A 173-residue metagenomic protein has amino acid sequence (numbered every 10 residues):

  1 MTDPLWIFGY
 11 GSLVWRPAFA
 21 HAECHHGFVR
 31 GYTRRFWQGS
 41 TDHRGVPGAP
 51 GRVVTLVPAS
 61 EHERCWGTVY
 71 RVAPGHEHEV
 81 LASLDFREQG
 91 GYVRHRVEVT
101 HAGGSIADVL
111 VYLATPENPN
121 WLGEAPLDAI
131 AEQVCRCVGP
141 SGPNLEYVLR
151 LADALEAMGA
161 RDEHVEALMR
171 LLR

Functional and structural regions predicted by a protein language model:
M1-R173: A glycine-rich, hydrophobic/aromatic-adjacent loop/helix-cap motif
